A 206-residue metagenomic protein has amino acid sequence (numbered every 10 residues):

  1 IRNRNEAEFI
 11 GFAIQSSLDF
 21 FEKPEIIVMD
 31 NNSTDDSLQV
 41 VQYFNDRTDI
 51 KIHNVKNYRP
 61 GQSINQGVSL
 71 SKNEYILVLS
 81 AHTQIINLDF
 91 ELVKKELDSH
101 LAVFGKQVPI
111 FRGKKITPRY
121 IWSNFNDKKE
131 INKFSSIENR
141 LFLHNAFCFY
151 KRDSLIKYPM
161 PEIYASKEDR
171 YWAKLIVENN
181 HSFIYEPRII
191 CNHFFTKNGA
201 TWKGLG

Functional and structural regions predicted by a protein language model:
Q15-P24: Short, acidic, metal-binding catalytic loop of nucleotide-sugar glycosyltransferases
P24-N32, H53-K56: Short beta-strand/loop segment that forms part of the nucleotide-sugar
D30-Q39, T83: A conserved acidic beta->alpha catalytic loop
V55-S71: Glycine-rich, basic loop-to-helix element that forms the pyrophosphate-binding segment of sugar-nucleotide handling
I76: Short aromatic/hydrophobic "clamp" motif used to bind/position activated sugar donors
L88-P118: Conserved donor NDP-sugar-binding/catalytic core segment of glycosyltransferases
E130-Y150, A165: A recurrent flexible, glycine/aromatic-enriched loop bordering the glycosyltransferase active site that acts as
A165-W172: Acidic donor-binding loop at a coil-to-helix junction in glycosyltransferase catalytic cores that engages
